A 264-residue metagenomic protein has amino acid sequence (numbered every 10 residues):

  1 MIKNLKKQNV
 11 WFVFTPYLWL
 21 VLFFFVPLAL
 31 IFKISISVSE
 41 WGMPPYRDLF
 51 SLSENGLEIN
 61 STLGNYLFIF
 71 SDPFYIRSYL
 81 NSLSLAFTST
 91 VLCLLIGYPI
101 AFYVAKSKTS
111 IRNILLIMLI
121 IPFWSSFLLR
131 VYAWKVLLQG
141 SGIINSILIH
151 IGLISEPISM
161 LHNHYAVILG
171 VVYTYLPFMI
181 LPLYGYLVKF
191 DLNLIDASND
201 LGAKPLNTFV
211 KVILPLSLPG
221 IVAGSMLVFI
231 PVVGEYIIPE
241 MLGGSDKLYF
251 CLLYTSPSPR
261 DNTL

Functional and structural regions predicted by a protein language model:
M1-I34, N113, I117: N-terminal signal-anchor/first transmembrane alpha helix
F12-V13, I100-L137, I195-D196, F209-V210 (+1 more regions): Cytoplasmic-entry segments and transmembrane alpha-helices of multi-pass inner-membrane transporters
T15, I121, Y173, M179-L192 (+1 more regions): Transmembrane alpha-helices
F25-P73, L138-G142, G244-S245: Short membrane-interfacial helix/loop motifs at transmembrane-helix boundaries
L49, S53-E54, V131-V172, L206 (+1 more regions): Membrane-interfacial helix termini and adjacent extracytoplasmic/periplasmic loops of multi-pass transporters
S71-K106, V172: Transmembrane alpha-helix signature in integral membrane proteins
V131, V136, F178-P182, G220-L252: Non-cytoplasmic
Y254-L264: Single conserved hydrophobic/aromatic residue that forms the stacking wall/gate of nucleotide- or nucleobase-binding
